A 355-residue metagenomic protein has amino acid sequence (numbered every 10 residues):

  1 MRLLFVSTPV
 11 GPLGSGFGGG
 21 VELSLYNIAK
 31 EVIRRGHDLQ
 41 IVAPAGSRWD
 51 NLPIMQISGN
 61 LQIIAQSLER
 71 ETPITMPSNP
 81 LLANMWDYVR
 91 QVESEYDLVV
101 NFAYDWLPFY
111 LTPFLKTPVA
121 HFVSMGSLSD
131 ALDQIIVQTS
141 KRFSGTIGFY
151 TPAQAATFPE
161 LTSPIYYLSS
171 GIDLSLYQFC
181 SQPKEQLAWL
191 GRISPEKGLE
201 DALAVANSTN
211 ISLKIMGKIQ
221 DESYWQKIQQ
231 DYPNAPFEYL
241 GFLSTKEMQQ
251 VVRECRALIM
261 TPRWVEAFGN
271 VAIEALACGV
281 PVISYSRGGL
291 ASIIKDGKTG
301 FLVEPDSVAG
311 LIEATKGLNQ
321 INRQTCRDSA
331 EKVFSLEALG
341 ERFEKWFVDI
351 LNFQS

Functional and structural regions predicted by a protein language model:
M1-Q354: Catalytic cores of nucleotide-sugar-dependent glycosyltransferases that transfer UDP/GDP/TDP-activated
